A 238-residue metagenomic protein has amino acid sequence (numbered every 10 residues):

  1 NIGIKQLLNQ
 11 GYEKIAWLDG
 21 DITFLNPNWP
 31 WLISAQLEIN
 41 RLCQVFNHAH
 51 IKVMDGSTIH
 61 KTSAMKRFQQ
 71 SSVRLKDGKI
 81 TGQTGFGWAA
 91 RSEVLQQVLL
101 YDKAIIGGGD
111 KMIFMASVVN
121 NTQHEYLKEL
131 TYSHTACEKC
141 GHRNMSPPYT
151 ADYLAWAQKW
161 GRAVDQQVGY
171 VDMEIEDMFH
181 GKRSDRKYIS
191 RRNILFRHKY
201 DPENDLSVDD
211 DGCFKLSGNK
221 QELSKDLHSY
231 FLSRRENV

Functional and structural regions predicted by a protein language model:
N1-I2, T58-K61, D185, S190-N193: Short, surface-exposed amphipathic charged segments that create phosphate/polyanion-binding patches used for binding
I2-K14: Active-site nucleotide-sugar/metal-binding loop of Leloir-type enzymes
G11, E38-R41, S190: Secretory-pathway lumenal glyco-enzymes, predominantly type II signal-anchor Golgi glycosyltransferases
Y12-T23: Short beta-strand-to-loop acidic/aromatic patch adjacent to the donor-nucleotide binding site
W17, C43-V45, Y170: A structural signal for short, well-ordered beta-strand segments and their strand-loop junctions that often border
D21-T23, H48-I51, L95, I175-E176 (+1 more regions): Short, solvent-exposed loop/turn segments at secondary-structure junctions
L25-V119, Y132-H142: Conserved catalytic core of nucleotide-sugar-dependent glycosyltransferases
A104-V238: C-terminal catalytic/acceptor-binding lobe
